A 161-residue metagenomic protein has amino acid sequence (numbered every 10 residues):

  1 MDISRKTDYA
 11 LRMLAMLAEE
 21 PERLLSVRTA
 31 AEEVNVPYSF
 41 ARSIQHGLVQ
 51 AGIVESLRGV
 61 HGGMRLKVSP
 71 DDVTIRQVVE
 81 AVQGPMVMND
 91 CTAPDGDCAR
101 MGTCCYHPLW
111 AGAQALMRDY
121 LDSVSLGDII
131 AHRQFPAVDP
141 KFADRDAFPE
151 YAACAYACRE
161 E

Functional and structural regions predicted by a protein language model:
A18-E22, V68-S69: Short helix-capping/hinge SLiMs at alpha-helix to coil transitions
R28-N35: A short alpha-helical element within helix-turn-helix/winged-helix DNA-binding domains across DNA-binding proteins
E32, V49-Q50: Alpha-helical residues within the helix-turn-helix
P37-F40: Short coil turns linking two alpha-helices in DNA-binding domains
G52-K67: Beta-hairpin "wing" of winged helix-turn-helix
P70-D95, Y106-L116: Conserved segment of winged-helix/HTH DNA-binding domains
D95-E161: C-terminal regulatory/oligomerization modules of transcriptional regulators
